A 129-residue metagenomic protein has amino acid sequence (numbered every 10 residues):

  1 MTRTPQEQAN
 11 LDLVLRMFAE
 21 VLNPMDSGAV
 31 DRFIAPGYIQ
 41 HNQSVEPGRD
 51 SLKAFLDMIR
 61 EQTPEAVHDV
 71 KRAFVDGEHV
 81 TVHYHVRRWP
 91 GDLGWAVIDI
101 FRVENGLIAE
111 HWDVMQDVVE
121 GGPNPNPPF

Functional and structural regions predicted by a protein language model:
M1-F129: C-terminal and inter-domain tail/linker signature
